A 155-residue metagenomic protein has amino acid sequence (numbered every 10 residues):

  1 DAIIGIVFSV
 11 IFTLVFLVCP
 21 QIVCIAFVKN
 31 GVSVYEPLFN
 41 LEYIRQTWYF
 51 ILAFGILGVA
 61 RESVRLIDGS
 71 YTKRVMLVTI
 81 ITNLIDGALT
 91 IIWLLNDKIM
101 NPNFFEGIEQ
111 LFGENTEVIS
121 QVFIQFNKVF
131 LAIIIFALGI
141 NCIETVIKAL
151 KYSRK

Functional and structural regions predicted by a protein language model:
D1-K155: Hydrophobic alpha-helical bundles in membrane proteins
